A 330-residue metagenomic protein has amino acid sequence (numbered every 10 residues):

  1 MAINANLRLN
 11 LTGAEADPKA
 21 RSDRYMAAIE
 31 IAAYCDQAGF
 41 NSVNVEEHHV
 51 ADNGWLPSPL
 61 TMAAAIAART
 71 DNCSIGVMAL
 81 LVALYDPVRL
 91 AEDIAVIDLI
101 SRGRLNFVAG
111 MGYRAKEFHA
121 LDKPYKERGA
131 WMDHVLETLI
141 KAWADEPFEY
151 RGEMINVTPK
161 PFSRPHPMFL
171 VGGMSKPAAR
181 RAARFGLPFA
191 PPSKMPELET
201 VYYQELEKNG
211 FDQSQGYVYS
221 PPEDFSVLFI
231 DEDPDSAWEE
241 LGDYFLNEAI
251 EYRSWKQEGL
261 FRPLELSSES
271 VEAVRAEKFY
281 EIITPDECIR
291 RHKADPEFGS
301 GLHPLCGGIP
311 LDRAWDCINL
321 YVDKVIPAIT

Functional and structural regions predicted by a protein language model:
M1-I75: N-terminal beta1-alpha1-beta2 module of alpha/beta enzyme domains
I3, D86-E205, N209-G216: Internal, glycine-rich beta/alpha segment that forms the wall or movable "lid" of small-molecule/cofactor binding
A5-L9, V43-V45, I75-V77, L105-A109 (+4 more regions): Hydrophobic faces of well-ordered beta-strands that scaffold small-molecule active sites in alpha/beta enzyme cores
L11-Y25, L80-V88, P165-G173, L228-I230 (+1 more regions): Active-site mouth loops of central-metabolism enzymes
S22-Y34, D93, G173-R180, T284-H292: Short, acidic/polar
C35, G39, E47, I66 (+8 more regions): Conserved, mostly hydrophobic/aromatic
Q37, K126-T158, E197-G299, T330: An alpha-helical appendage that flanks or caps ligand/catalytic pockets
T284-T330: Long, low-complexity C-terminal extensions of enzymes
